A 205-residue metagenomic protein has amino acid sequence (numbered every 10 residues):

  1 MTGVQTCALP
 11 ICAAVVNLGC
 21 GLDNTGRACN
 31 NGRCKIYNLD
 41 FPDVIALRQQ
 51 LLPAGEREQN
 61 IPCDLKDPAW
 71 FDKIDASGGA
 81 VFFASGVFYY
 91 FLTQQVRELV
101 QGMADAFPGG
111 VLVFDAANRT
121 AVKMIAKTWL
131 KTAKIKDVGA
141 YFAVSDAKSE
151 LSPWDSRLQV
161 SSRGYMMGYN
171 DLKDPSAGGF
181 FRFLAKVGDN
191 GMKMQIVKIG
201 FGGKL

Functional and structural regions predicted by a protein language model:
T2-L9: Short, small-residue-biased leader/transition segments that mark boundaries at the very start of proteins
L22-R33: Conserved SAM-binding loop of SAM-dependent methyltransferases across substrates and taxa, primarily the Class I
L51-S77: S-adenosyl-L-methionine
G79-Q95: A short SAM/SAH-binding and catalytic strip from SAM-dependent methyltransferases
V81, M103-R119: Conserved beta-strand signature within the Rossmann-like core of class I S-adenosyl-L-methionine
Y90-A106: A short, conserved alpha-helix within the catalytic core of class I
K123-V138: Short, glycine-/aromatic-enriched active-site segment of Class I SAM-dependent methyltransferases
V138-Y165: Short alpha-helix
